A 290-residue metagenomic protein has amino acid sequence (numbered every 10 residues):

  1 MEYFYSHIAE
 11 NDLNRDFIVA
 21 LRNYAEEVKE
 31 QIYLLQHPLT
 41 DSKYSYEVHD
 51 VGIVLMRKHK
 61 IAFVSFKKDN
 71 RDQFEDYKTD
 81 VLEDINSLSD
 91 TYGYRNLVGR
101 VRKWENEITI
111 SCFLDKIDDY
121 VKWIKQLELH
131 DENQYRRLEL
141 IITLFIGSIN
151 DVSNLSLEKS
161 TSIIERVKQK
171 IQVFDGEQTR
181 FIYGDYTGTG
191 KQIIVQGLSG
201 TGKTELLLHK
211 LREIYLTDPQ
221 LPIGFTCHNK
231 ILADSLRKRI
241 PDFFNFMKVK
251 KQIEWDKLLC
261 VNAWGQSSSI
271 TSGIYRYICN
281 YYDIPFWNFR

Functional and structural regions predicted by a protein language model:
M1-R290: The feature marks helicase ATPase cores and/or their adjacent C-terminal helical subdomains in SF1/SF2/AAA+ helicases
